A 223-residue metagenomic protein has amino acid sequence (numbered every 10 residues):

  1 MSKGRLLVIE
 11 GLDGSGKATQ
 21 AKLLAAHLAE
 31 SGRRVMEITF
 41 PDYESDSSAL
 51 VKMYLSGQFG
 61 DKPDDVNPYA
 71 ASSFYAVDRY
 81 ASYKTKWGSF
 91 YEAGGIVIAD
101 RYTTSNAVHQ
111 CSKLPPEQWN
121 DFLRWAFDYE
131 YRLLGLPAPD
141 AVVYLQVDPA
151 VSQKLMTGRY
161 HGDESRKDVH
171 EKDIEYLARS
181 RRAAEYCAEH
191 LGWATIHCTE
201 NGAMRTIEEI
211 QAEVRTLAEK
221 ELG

Functional and structural regions predicted by a protein language model:
S2-L6: Pre-Walker A (Motif I) flank of P-loop NTPase domains
I9: Hydrophobic anchor at the beta1->P-loop junction of P-loop NTPases
L12: P-loop (Walker A) phosphate-binding loop of NTP-binding proteins
K17: Conserved lysine of the Walker
Q20: Hydrophobic positions on the alpha1 helix immediately C-terminal to the Walker A/P-loop
A25, A150-G223: NTP-dependent small-molecule kinase module
S31-D128, R132-L134: ATP-dependent small-molecule kinase phosphotransfer cores that center on conserved nucleotide phosphate-binding segments
T104-R182: A glycine- and Lys/Arg-enriched "phosphate-lid" helix/loop adjacent to the NTP-binding pocket of small-molecule kinases
